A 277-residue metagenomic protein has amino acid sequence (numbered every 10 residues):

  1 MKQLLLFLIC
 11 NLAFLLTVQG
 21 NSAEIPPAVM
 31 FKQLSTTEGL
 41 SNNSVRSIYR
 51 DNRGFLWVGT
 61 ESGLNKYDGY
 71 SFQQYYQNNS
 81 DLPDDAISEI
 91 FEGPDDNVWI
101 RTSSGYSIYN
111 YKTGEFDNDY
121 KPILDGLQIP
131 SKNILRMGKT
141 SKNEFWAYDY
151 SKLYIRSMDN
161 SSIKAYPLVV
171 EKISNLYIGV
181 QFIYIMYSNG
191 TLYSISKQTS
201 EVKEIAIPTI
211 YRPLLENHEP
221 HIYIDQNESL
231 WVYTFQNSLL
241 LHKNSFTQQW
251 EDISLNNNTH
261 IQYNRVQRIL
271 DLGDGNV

Functional and structural regions predicted by a protein language model:
M1-V277: Carboxylate-rich, polar loop motifs that coordinate divalent cations or form catalytic acidic clusters
